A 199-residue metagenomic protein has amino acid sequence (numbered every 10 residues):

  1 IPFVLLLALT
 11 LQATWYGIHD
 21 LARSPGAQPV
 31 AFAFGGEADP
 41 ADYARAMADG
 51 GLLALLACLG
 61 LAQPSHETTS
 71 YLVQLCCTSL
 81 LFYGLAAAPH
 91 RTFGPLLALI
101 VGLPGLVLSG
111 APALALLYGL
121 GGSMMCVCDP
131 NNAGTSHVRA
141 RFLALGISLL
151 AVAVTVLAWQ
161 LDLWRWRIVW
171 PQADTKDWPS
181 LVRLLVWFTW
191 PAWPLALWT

Functional and structural regions predicted by a protein language model:
P2, A48-L53, L96-I100, R141-G146 (+1 more regions): Hydrophobic alpha-helical transmembrane segments
P2-A41, L52-A57, L80: Transmembrane-helix motifs of polytopic, lipid-linked glycan transferases
A8, L72-Y83, L99, L185-A192: Alpha-helical transmembrane segments of multi-pass membrane proteins
T10-I18, C77-P89, M124-C128, P194-L197: Transmembrane alpha-helical segments
L21-M47, A98, P130-A140: Membrane-interfacial, low-structure loops and terminal tails that flank and connect transmembrane helices in multi-pass
A41-D42, A46, L81-V107, N131-A133: Membrane-interface transmembrane helices that cradle and orient dolichyl/undecaprenyl
D42-G50, C58-C77: Membrane-interface micro-motifs in multi-pass membrane enzymes
E67-T68, V101-T199: Transmembrane-lumen/periplasm boundary regions of multi-pass, lipid-linked membrane glycan transferases
